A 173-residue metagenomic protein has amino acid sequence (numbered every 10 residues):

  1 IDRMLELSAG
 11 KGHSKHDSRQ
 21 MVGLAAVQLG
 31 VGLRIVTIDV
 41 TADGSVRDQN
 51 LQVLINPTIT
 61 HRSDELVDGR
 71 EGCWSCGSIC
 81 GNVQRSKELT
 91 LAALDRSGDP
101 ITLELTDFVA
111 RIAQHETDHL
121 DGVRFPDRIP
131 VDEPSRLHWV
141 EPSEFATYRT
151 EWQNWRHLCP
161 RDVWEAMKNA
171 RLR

Functional and structural regions predicted by a protein language model:
I1-R173: Positively charged
